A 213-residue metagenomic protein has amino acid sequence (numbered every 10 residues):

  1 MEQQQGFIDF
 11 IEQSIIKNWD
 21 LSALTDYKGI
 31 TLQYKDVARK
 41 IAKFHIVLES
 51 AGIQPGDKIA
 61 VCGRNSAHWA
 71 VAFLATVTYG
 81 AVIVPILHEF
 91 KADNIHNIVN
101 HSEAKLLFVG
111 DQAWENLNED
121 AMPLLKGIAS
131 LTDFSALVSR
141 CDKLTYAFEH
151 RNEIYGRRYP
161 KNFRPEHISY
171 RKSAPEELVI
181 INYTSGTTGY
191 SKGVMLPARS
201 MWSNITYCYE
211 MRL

Functional and structural regions predicted by a protein language model:
Q3, S22-L74, K91-H96: Conserved AMP-binding/adenylate-forming core of the ANL superfamily
F10, A51, T78-G156: Structural core segment of the AMP-binding/adenylate-forming
E12, H45, I95-H96, Y170 (+1 more regions): Short hydrophobic/charged patches on amphipathic alpha-helices used for structural packing and interfaces
W19-D20, Y146-Y183, Y190, L213: Conserved pre-ATP/AMP-binding loop-to-beta segment of ANL
Q33-K35, Y170-K172, V179-S203: Conserved AMP-binding A3 loop
I59, T76, L107, L178 (+1 more regions): Conserved S/T- and glycine-rich ATP-binding loop of Class I adenylate-forming
A75-Y79, R212: Conserved short alpha-helical elements in the N-terminal third of ANL/AMP-binding
W202-L213: Conserved AMP-binding/adenylation subdomain of ANL enzymes
